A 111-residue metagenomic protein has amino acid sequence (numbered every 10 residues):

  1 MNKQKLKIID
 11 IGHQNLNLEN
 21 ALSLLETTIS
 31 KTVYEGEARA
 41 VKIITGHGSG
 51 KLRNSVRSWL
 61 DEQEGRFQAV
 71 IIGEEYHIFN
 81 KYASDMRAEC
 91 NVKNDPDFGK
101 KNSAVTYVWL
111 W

Functional and structural regions predicted by a protein language model:
M1-W111: Long, charged, low-complexity intrinsically disordered regions
